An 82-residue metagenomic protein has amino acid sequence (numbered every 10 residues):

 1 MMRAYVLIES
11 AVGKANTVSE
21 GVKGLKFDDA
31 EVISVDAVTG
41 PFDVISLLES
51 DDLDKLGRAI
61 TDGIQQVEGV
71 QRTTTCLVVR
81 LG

Functional and structural regions predicted by a protein language model:
M1-G82: A compositional/biophysical signature of low hydrophobicity enriched in polar/charged and small residues
